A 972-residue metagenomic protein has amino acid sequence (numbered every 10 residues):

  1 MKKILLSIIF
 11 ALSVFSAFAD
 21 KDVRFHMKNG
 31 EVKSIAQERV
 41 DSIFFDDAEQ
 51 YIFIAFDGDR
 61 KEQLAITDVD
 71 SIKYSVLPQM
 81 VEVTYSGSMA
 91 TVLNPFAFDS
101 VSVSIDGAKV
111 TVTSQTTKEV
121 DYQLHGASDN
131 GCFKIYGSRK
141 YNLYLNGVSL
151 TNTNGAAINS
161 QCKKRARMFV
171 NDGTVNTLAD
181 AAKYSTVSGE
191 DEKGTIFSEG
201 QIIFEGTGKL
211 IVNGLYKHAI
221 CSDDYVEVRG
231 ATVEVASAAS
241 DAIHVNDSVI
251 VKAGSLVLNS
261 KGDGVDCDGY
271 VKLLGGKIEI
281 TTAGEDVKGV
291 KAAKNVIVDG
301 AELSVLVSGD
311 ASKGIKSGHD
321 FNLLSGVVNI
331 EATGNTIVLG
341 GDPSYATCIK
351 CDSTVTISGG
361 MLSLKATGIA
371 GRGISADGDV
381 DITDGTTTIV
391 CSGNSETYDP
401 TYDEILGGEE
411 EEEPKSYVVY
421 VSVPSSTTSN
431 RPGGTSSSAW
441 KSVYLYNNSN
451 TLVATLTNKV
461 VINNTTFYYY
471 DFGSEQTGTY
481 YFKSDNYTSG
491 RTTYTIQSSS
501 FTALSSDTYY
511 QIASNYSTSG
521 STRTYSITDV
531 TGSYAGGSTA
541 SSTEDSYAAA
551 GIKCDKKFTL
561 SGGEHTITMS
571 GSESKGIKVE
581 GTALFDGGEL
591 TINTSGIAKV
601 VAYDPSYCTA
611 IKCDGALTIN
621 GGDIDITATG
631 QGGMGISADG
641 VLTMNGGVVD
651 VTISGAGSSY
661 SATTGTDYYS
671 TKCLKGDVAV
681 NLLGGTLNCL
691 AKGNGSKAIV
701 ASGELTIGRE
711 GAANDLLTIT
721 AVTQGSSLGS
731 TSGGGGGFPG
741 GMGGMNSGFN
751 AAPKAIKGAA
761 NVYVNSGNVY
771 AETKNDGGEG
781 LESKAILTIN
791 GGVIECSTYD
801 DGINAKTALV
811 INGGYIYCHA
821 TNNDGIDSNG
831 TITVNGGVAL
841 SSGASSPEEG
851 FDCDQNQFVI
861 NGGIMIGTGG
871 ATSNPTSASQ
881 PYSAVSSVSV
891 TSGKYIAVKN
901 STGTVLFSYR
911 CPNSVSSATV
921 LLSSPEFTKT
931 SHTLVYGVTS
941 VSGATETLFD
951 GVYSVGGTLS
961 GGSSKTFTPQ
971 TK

Functional and structural regions predicted by a protein language model:
I4-S13: Sec-dependent N-terminal signal peptides
S16-K21: Boundary at the C-terminal end of the N-terminal hydrophobic targeting segment
D22-R24, F53-I54, S442-Y444, A897: Residue-level detector of beta-strand face positions
R24-K33, F53-K61, D852-D854: Short aromatic-glycine motifs in intrinsically disordered, low-complexity regions
Q37-F45, A65-Y74: Structured surface patches comprising rigid loops and adjacent beta-strands/short helices at the edges of well-ordered
Q63-A65, Y470: Extracytoplasmic low-complexity repetitive segments enriched in small/polar residues
V76-K972: A composition-driven surface/loop motif
